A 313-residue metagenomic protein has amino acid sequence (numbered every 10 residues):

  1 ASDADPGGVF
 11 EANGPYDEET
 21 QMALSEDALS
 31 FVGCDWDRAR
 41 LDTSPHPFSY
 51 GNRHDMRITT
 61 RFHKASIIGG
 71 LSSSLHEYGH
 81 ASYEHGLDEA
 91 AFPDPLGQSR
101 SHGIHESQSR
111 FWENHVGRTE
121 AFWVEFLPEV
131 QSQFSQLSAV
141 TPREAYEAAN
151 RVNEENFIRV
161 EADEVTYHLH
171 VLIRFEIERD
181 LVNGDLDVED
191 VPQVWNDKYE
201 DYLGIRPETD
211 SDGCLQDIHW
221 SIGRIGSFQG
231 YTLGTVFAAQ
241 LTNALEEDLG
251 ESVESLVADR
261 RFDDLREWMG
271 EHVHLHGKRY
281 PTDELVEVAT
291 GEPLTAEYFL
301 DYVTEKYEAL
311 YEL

Functional and structural regions predicted by a protein language model:
A1-I67, Y307: Contiguous, non-catalytic segments that form substrate-binding/exosite surfaces or channel walls
D17, Y50-H54, H63-L71, R100-H105 (+7 more regions): Secondary-structure capping and boundary motifs in well-ordered enzyme cores
L29-C34, G79, Y83-L87, E113-A121 (+5 more regions): Hydrophobic/aromatic-lined pockets within catalytic cores
I58-K64, A90-S101: Short helix/strand-bridging catalytic loops that position acidic/His residues to coordinate divalent metals and engage
G69-D88, E106-R110: Active-site recognition of the HExxH zinc-binding catalytic motif
G103-G117: An active-site-proximal "capping" alpha-helix that borders the catalytic cofactor pocket
R118-I222: Long, amphipathic alpha-helical stalk/connector segments used for oligomerization, subunit docking, or mechanical
F175-L313: C-terminal, non-catalytic "cap/extension" segments appended to globular domains
